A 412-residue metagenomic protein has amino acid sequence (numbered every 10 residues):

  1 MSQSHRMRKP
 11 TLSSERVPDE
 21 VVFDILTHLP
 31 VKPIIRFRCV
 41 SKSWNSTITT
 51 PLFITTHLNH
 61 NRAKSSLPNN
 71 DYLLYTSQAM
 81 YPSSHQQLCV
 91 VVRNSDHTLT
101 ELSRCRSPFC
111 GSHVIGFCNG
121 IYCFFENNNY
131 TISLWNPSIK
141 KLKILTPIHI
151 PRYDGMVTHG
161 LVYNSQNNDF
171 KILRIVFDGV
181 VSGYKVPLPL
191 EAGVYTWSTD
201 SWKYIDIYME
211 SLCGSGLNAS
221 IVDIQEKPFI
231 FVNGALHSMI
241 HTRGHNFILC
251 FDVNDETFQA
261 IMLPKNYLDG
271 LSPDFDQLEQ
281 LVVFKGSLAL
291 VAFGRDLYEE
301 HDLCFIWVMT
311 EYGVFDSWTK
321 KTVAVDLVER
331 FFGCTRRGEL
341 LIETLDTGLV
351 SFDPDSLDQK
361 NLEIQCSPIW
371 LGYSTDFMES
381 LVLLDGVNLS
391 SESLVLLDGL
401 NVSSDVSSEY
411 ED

Functional and structural regions predicted by a protein language model:
M1-D412: N-terminal entry/capping and adjacent linker segments that precede and initiate structured domains
